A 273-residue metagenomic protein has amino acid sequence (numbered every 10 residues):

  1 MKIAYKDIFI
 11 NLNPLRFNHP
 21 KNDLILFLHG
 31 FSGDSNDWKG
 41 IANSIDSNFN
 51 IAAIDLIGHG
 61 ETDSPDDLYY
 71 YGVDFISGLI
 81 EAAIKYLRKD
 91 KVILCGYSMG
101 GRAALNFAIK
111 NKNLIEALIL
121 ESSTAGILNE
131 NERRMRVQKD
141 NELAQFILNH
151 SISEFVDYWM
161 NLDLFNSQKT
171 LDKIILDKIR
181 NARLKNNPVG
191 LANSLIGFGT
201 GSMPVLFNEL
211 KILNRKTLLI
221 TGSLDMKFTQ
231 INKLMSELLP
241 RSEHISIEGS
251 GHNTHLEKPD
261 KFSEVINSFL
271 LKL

Functional and structural regions predicted by a protein language model:
I8-S64: Conserved HGGG/HGGXW glycine-rich cap/lid loop of the alpha/beta-hydrolase fold
N11, K39, A52-C95, E264: Active-site loop/oxyanion-hole signature of alpha/beta-hydrolase fold enzymes
D55-G60, T124, S250-G251: Short beta-to-alpha linker loops that shape the active-site pocket of alpha/beta-hydrolase fold enzymes
G96-G100, A104: Gly/Ala-rich beta-loop-alpha elbow adjacent to hydrolase catalytic centers
I109, E116-L148: Flexible "cap/lid" loop of the alpha/beta hydrolase fold
L184-K233: Conserved serine/cysteine hydrolase catalytic core
S236-N253: Catalytic histidine neighborhood in serine/cysteine hydrolases with alpha/beta-hydrolase-type architecture
S250-P259, S263: Catalytic histidine-centered segment of alpha/beta-hydrolase-like enzymes
